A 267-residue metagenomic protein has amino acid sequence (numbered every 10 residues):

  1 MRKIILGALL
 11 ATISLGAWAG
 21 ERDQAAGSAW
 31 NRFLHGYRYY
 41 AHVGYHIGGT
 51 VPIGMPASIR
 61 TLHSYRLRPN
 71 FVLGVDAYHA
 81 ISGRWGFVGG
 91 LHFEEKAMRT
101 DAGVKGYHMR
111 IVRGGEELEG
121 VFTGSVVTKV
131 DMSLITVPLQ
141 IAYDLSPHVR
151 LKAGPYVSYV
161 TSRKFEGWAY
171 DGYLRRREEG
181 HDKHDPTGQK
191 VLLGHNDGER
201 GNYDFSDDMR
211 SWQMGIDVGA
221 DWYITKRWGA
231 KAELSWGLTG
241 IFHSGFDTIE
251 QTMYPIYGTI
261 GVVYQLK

Functional and structural regions predicted by a protein language model:
M1-L34, K267: Cleavable N-terminal export/targeting peptides
L34, A80-S82, S146, T225-R227 (+1 more regions): Outer-membrane beta-barrel channels and translocator barrels
Y37-Y39, P69-V75, I135-L139, M214-V218 (+1 more regions): Hydrophobic, lipid-facing positions within transmembrane beta-strands of outer-membrane proteins
Y39-V43, G89-L91, L139, A153 (+3 more regions): Membrane-embedded beta-strand positions of outer-membrane beta-barrel proteins
Y45-G49, H79, F93-A97, V157-T161 (+2 more regions): Transmembrane beta-strands of outer-membrane beta-barrel pores
G49-R68, K96-S133, V160-Q213, G240-Y257: Extracellular/periplasm-exposed beta-strand and loop segments of Gram-negative cell-envelope proteins, dominated by
R84-F87, H148-L151, K226-A232: Repeated loop/turn-to-beta-strand initiation elements of outer-membrane beta-barrel proteins
W222-Y223, Y254-K267: Outer-membrane beta-barrel "beta-signal"
